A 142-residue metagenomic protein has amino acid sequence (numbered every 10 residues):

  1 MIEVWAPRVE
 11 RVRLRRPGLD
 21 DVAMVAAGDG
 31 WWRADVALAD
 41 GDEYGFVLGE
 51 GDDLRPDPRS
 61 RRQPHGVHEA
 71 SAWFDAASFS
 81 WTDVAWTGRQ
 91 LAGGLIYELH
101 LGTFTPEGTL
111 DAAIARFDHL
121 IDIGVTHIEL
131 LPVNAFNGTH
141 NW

Functional and structural regions predicted by a protein language model:
M1, D21, A27-E98, T103-G108 (+1 more regions): The feature marks proteins involved in alpha-glucan
W5-V12, L19, A39: Short proline/glycine-enriched turn/loop motifs at strand-loop junctions of beta-rich domains
V9, L101-F104, A135-F136: Short, solvent-exposed loop/turn segments at secondary-structure junctions
V12-L14, Y44: Short beta-strand elements bearing conserved aromatic residues within extracellular beta-rich modules
R16, T103, P132: Residues that line or immediately flank small-molecule/substrate-binding pockets and catalytic motifs
D111-I121: Amphipathic, non-transmembrane alpha-helical secondary structure
L120-W142: Aromatic-lined carbohydrate-binding/catalytic grooves of carbohydrate-active enzymes
